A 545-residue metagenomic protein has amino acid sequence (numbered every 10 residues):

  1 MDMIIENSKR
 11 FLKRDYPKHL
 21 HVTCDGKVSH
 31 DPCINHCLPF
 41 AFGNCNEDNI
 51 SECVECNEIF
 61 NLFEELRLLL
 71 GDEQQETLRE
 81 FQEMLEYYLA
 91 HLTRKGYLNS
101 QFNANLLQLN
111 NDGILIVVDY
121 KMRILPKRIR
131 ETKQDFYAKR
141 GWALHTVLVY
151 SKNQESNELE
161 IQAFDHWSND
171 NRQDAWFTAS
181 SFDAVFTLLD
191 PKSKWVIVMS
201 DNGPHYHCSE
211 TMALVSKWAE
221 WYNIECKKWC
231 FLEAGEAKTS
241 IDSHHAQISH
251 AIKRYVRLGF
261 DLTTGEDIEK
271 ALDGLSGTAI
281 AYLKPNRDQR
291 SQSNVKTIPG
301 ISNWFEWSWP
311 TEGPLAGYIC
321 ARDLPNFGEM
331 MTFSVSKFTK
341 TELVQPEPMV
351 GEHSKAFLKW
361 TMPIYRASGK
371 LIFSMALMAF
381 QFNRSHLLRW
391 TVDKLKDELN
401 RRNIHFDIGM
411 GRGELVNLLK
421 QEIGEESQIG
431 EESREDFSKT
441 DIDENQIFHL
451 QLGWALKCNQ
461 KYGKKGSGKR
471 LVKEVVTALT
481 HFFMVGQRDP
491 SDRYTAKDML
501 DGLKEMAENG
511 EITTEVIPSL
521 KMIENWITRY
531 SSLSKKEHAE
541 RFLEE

Functional and structural regions predicted by a protein language model:
M1-G409, N417-E545: Extended mixed-charge, aromatic/glycine-enriched low-complexity segments
